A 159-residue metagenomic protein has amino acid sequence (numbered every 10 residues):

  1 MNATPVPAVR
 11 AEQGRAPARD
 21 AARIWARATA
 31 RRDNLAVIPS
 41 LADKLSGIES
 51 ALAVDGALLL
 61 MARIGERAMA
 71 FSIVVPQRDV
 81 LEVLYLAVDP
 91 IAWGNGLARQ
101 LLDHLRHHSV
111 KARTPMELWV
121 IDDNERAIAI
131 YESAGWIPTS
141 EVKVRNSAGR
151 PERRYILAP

Functional and structural regions predicted by a protein language model:
N2, P151-P159: Terminal substrate-recognition subdomain of acyl/acetyltransferases
A3-P7, A11-I91, R99-H108: Acetyl-CoA-dependent GNAT
P90-W93, L118-I128, V144-R150: Conserved beta-strand-loop-alpha-helix junction that forms the acyl-donor binding cleft
G96: Conserved G/P- and acidic residue-centered "switch" motifs that form tight phosphate/ATP-binding loops in soluble
S109-W119: Conserved GNAT acetyl-CoA-binding A-motif
Y131, W136: Conserved active-site tyrosine of GNAT-family acetyltransferases
